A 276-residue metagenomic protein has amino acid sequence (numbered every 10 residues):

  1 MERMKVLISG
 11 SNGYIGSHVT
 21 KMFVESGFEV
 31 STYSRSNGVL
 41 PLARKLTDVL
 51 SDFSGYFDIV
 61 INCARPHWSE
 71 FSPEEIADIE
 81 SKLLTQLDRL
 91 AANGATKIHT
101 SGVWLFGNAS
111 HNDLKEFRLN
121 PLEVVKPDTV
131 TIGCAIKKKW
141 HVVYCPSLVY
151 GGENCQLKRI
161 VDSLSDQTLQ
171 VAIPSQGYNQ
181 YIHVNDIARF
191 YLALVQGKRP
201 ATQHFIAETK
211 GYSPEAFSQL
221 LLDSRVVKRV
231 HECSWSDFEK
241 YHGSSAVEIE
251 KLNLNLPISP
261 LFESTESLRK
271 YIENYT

Functional and structural regions predicted by a protein language model:
K5, A188-G243, R269-Y275: Mid/C-terminal beta-alpha module of Rossmann-like enzyme folds, strongest in SDR-family dehydrogenases/epimerases
V6-S26: N-terminal Rossmann NAD(P)H-binding glycine-rich loop of SDR-like oxidoreductase domains
S36-R89: NAD(P)H-binding glycine-rich loop region in Rossmannoid oxidoreductase-like domains and their noncatalytic homologs
T85-V124: Conserved Rossmann-fold NAD(P)-dependent oxidoreductase catalytic core, especially the SDR/UDP-sugar
F117-V143: Active-site Tyr-X1-5-Lys
K137-V143, S147-Y178: NAD(P)-dependent short-chain dehydrogenase/reductase
Q180-I187: A conserved structural motif in NAD(P)-dependent oxidoreductases
P214, W235-E266: Active-site loop of classical SDR/Rossmann-like NAD(P)-dependent oxidoreductases, centered on the catalytic Tyr-X3-Lys
